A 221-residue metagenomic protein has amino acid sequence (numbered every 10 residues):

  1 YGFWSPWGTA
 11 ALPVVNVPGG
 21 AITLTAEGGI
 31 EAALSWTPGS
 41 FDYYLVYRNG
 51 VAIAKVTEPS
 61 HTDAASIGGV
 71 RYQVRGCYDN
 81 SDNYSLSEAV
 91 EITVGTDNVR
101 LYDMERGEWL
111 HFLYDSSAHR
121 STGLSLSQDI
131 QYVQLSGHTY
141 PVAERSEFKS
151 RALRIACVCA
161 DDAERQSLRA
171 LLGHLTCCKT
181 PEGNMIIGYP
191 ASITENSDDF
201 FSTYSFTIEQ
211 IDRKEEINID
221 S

Functional and structural regions predicted by a protein language model:
Y1-F3, D63-N83: Beta-strand-rich modules
G2-S40, D79-R106: Pro/Thr/Ser/Gly-rich low-complexity, intrinsically disordered linker/stalk tracts
W36-P38, A65, C159: Non-cytosolic beta-sheet module surface loops
Y43-V46: Short beta-strand elements bearing conserved aromatic residues within extracellular beta-rich modules
V51-E58: Short beta-strand segments within Ig-like beta-sandwich modules, predominantly Fibronectin type-III
S60-S66, A156-C157: Exposed aromatic-hydrophobic patches
V90-S221: Extracellular/virion structural assembly segments
